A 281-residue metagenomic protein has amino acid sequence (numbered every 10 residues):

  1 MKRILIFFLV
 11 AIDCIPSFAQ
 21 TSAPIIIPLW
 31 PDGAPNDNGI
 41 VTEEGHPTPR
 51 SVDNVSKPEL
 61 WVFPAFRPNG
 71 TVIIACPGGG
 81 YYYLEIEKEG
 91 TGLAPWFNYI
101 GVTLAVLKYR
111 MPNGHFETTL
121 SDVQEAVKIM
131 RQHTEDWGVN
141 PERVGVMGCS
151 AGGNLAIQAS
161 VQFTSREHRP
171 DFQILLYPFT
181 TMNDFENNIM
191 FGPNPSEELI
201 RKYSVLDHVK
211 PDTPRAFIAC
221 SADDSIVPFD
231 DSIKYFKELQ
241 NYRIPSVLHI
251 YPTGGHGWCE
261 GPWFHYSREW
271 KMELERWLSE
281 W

Functional and structural regions predicted by a protein language model:
T21-R67: N-terminal cap/lid segment of alpha/beta-hydrolase-fold proteins
P58-E59, P193-H208, T213-P214: Active-site nucleophile elbow and catalytic-triad environment of alpha/beta-hydrolase enzymes
G70-G79: Short beta-strand element of the alpha/beta-hydrolase
L84-E87, G92-A94, A105-P141, P262-R268: Catalytic nucleophile-loop/oxyanion-hole region of alpha/beta-hydrolase and closely related hydrolase-like folds
E125-F191, I200-R201, V205: Primarily recognizes the serine-hydrolase "nucleophile elbow" in alpha/beta-hydrolase and SGNH/GDSL folds
D212, I218-C220, D224: Short beta-strand/loop motif that positions the catalytic acidic residue of the alpha/beta-hydrolase fold
S225-K234: Conserved alpha/beta-hydrolase "acid-adjacent" motif
I233-W281: C-terminal catalytic histidine-bearing segment of alpha/beta-hydrolase fold enzymes
